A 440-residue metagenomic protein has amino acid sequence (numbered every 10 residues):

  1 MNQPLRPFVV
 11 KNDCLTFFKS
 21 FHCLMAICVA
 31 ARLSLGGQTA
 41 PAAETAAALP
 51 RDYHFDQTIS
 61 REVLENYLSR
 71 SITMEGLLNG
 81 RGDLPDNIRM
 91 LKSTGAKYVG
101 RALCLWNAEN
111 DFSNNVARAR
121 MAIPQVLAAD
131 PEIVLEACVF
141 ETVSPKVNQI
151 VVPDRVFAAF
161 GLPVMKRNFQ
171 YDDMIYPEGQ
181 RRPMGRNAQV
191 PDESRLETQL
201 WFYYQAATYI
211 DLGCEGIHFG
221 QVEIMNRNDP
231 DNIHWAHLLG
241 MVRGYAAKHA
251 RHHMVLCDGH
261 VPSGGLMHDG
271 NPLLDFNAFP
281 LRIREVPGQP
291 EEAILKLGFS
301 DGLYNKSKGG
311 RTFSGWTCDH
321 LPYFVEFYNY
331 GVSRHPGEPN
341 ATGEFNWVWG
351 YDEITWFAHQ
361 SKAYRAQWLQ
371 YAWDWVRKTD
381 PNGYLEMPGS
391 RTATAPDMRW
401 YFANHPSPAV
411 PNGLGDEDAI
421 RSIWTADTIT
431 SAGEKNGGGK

Functional and structural regions predicted by a protein language model:
M1-C28: Short, low-complexity, charge-dense intrinsically disordered segments
M1-P4, Q38, A47, A128: Compositionally biased, intrinsically disordered/low-complexity regions enriched for serine, proline and threonine
A30-G36: C-terminal segment of classical bacterial N-terminal signal peptides
G36-A42: Boundary at the C-terminal end of the N-terminal hydrophobic targeting segment
A43-K440: Glycan-processing catalytic domains of CAZymes
